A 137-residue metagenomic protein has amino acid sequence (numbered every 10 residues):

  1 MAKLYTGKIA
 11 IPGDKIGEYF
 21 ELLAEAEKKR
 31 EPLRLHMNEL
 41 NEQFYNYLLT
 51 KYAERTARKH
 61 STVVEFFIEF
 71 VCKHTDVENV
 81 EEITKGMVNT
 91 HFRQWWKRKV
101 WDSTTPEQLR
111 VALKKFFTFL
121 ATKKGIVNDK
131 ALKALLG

Functional and structural regions predicted by a protein language model:
M1-L35: Basic/aromatic DNA-contact patch characteristic of tyrosine site-specific recombinases
K3-L4, E25-R30, E42-G137: N-terminal core-binding DNA-recognition domain of tyrosine recombinases/integrases
